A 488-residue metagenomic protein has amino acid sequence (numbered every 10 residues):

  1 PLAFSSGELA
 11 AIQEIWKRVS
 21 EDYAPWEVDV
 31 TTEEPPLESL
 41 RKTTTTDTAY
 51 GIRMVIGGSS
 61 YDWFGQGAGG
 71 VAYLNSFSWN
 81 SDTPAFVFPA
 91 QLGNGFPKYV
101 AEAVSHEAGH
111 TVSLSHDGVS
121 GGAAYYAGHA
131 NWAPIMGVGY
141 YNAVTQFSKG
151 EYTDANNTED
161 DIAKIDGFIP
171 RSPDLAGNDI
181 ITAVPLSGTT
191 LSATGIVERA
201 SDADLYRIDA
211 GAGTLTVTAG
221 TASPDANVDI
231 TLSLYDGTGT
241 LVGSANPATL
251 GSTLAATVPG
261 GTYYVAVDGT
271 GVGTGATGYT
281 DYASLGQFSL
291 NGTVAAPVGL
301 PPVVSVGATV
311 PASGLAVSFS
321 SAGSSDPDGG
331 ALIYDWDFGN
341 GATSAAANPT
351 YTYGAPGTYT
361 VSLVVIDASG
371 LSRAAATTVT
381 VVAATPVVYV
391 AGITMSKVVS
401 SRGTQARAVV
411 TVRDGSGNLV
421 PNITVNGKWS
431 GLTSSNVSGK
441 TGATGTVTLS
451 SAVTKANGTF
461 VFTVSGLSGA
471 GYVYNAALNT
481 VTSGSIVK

Functional and structural regions predicted by a protein language model:
P1-Y125: Active-site-proximal segment of zinc-dependent metalloprotease catalytic domains
G139, T153-S187, D204-Y206, T231-G239 (+1 more regions): C-terminal edge strands of extracellular/lumenal beta-sandwich accessory domains
G211, A383-R407, R413-S416: Beta-strand-rich domain onsets/edges
A219, V267-G269, V365: Conserved structural position at the C-terminal beta-strand of extracellular beta-sandwich adhesion modules
G220-A222, S320-D328, R413-G415, L467: Acidic, Ser/Thr
L234, T424-S438: Short amphipathic beta-strand segments in non-cytosolic proteins
A245-P247, S434-T448: Short, acidic Ser/Thr/Gly-rich low-complexity loop/linker segments typical of extracellular and cell-surface proteins
A296-A384: Extracellular/lumenal mature domains of secreted and surface-exposed proteins
